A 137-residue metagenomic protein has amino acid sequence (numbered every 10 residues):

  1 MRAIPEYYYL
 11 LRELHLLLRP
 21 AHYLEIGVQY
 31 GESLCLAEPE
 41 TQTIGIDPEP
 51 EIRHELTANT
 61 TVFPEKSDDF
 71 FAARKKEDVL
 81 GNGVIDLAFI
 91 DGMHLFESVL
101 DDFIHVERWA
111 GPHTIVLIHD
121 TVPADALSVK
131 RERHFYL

Functional and structural regions predicted by a protein language model:
M1-F89, M93-L137: A short alpha-helical cap/connector motif
